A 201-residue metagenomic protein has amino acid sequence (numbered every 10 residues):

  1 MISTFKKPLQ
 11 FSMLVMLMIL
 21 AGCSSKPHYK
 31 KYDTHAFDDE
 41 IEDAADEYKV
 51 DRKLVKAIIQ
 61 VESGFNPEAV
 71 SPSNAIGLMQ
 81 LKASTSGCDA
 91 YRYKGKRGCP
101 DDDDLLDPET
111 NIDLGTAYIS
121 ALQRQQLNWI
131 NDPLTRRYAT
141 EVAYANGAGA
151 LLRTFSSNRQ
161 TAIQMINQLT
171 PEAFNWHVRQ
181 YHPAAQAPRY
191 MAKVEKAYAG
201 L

Functional and structural regions predicted by a protein language model:
I2-D43, P67: N-terminal export signals and maturation junctions of secreted/periplasmic proteins
K6, S24-D33, D46-Y48, G87-A117 (+1 more regions): Non-catalytic cell-wall polysaccharide-engagement segments
M16-L20, P72, A90: Alpha-helical transmembrane segments and their juxtamembrane interfaces
K30-A75: Post-signal-peptide N-terminal segment of Sec-exported extracytoplasmic proteins
L54, G77, T135, A139: Amphipathic alpha-helical recognition patches that constitute DNA-binding helices
A57, Q80, T140-V142: Soluble periplasmic/extracytoplasmic beta-strand elements of cell-envelope proteins
Q60-S86, G147, V194, Y198: Cell-wall polysaccharide-cleaving catalytic domain and substrate-binding groove, primarily in peptidoglycan/chitin
